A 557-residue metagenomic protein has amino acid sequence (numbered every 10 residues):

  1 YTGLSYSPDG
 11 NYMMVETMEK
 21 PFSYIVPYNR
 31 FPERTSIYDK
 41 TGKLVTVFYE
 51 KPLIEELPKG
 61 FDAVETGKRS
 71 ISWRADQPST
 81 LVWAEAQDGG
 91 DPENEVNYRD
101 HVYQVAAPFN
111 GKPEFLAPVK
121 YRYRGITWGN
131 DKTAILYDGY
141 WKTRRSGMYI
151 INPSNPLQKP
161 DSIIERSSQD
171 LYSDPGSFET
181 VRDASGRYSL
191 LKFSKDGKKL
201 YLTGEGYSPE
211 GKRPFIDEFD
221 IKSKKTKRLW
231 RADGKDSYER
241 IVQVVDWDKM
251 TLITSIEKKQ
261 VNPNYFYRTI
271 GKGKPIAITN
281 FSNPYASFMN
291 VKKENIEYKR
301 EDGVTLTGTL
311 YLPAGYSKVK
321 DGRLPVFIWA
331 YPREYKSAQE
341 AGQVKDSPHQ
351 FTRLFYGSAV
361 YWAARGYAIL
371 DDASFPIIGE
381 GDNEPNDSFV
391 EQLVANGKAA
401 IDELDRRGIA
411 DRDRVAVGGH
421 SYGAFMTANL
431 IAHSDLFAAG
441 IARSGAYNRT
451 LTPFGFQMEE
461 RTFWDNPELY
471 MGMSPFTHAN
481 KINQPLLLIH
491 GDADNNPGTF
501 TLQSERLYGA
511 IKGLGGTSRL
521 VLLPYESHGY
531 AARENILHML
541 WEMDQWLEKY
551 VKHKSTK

Functional and structural regions predicted by a protein language model:
Y1, Y12-T17, S23-Y24, P32 (+13 more regions): Non-catalytic accessory segments flanking enzyme active sites
G3-S5, G10, W83-Y140, G197-L200 (+3 more regions): Long hydrophobic segments that form regular secondary structure
S7, V64-P78, T127-G129, V181-D196 (+1 more regions): Structural signature of eukaryotic scaffold interfaces centered on beta-propeller domains
E16-E33, A63-Y98, G139-Y149, K198-K212 (+1 more regions): Short, conserved, GDST-rich strand-edge loop motifs in beta-rich repeat architectures
F109-K112, G139-G147, P153-Q158, S162 (+8 more regions): Alpha/beta-hydrolase-fold serine-hydrolase catalytic core, especially in secreted/extracellular enzymes
L116-K120, R182-A184, W230-K235: Surface loop/turn motifs at the tips and blade-to-blade linkers of beta-strand repeat domains
D321-R333: Short beta-strand element of the alpha/beta-hydrolase
W329, Q343-K557: Active-site-proximal cap/loop segments of hydrolase catalytic domains
